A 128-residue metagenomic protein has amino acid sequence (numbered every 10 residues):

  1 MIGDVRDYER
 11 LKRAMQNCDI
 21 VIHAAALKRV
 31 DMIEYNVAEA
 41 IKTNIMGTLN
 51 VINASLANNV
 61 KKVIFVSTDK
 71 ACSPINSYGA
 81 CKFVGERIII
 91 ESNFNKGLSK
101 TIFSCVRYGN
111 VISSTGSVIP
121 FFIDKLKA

Functional and structural regions predicted by a protein language model:
M1-I20: Conserved Rossmann-fold cofactor-binding substructure of NAD(P)-dependent oxidoreductases
I2-G3, R13, M32-I33, S55-L56 (+3 more regions): Replace "in large, NTP-powered and nucleic-acid-processing enzymes" with "in large, NTP-powered factors and other
R6, A71, V111-S113: Conserved sequence/active-site signature of Rossmann-fold short-chain dehydrogenase/reductase
Q16-N17, N59-V60, S99, K127-A128: Short loop/turn elements that form and flank the Walker-type P-loop nucleotide-binding site in RecA-like NTPase cores
H23, L27-R87, E91-N93, T101-F103: Conserved Rossmann-fold NAD(P)-dependent oxidoreductase catalytic core, especially the SDR/UDP-sugar
S77, F83-A128: NAD(P)-dependent short-chain dehydrogenase/reductase
